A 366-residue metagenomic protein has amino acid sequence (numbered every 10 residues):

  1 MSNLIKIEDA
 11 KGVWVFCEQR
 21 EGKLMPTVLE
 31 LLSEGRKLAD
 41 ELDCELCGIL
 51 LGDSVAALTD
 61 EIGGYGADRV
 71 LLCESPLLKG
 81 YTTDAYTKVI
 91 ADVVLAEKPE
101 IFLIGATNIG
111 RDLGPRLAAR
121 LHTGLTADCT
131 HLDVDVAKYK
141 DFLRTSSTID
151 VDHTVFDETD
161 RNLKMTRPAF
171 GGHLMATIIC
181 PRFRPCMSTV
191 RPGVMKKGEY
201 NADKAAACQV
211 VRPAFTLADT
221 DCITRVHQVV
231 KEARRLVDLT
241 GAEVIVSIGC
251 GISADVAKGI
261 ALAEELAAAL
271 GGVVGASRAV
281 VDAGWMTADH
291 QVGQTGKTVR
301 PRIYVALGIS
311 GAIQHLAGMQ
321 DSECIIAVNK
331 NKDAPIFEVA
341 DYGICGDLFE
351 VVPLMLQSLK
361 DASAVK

Functional and structural regions predicted by a protein language model:
M1-K366: N-terminal glycine-rich FAD/FM-binding segment characteristic of electron-transfer flavoproteins
